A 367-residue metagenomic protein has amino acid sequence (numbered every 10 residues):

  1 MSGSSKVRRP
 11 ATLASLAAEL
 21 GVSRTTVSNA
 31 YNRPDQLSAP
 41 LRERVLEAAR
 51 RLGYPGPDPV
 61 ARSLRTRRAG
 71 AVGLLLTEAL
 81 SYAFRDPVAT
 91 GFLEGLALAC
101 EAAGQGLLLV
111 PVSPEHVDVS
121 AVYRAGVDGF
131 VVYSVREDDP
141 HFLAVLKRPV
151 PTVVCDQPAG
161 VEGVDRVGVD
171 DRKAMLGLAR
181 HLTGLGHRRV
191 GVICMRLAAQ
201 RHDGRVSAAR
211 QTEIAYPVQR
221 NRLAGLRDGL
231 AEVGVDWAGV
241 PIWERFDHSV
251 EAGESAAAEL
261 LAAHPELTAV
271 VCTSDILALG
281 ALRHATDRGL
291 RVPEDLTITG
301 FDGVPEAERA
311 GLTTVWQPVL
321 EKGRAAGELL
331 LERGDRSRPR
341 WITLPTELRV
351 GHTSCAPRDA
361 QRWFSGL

Functional and structural regions predicted by a protein language model:
M1-A11, T26, A71-G184, L367: Alpha-helical recognition/docking segments in bacterial nutrient-uptake and carbohydrate-utilization systems
M1-R68, G366-L367: N-terminal helix-turn-helix DNA-binding module of bacterial transcription factors
L13, E254, A258-L367: Flexible loop/turn connectors
A17, V132, C272-T273: Short beta-strand scaffold positions
A18, R65, Y123, T183-G186: Non-catalytic positions within long, well-ordered alpha-helices that form the structural scaffold/packing of enzyme
S23, G70, D128, H187-R189 (+1 more regions): Short acidic/polar active-site loop segments enriched in Thr and Asp
E78-G91, V112-V117, V167-G177, V192-A231 (+5 more regions): Hinge/beta->alpha junction and helix N-cap segments in small-molecule ligand-binding domains
R188-R189, W237-V240, R291-T297: Short acidic capping loops at alpha-helix termini that bridge into adjacent secondary structure
